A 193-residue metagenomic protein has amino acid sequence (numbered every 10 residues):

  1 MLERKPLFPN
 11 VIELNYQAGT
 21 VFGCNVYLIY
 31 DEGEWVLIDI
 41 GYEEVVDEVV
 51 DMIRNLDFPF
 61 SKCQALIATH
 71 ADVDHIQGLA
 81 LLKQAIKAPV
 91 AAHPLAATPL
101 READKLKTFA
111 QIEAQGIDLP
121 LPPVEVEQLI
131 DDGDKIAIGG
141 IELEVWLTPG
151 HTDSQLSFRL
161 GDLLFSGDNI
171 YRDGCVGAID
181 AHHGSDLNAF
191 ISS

Functional and structural regions predicted by a protein language model:
L2-L56, F60, S157-G167: Conserved beta-strand hairpin/beta-sheet module of binuclear metal-dependent hydrolase folds, prominently
L7-L14, E113-D118, G139-G140: Short Pro/Gly-enriched beta-strand edge/turn motifs at strand-loop
Q17-A18, P120-L121, E125-E127, L147-P149: Short Gly/Pro-enriched turn/cap motifs at secondary-structure boundaries
G23, P99-A103, G174-C175, D180: Short, charged, surface-exposed secondary-structure boundary motifs
I29, D39, V49, H70 (+7 more regions): Divalent metal-coordination and catalytic microenvironments
W35, Y42-E44, K135, E142-S193: Metallo-beta-lactamase
Y42-D47, R54-K135: Active-site HxH/HxHxD metal-binding segment of metal-dependent hydrolases
M52, G78, F190-S193: A general structural detector for well-ordered alpha-helical segments in enzyme core domains, enriched
